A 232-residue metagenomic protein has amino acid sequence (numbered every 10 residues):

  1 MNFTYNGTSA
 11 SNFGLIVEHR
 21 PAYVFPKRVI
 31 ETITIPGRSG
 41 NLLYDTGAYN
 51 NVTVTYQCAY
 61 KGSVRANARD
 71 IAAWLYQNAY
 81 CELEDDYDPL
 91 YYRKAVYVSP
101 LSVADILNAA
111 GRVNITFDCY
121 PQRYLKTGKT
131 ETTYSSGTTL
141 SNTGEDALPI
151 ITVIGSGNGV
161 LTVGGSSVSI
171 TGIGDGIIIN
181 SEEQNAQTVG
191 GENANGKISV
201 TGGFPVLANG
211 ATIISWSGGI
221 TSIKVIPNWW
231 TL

Functional and structural regions predicted by a protein language model:
M1, L75-Y80, V153-N158: A short, compositionally biased
M1-T53, P89-V103: Solvent-exposed edge beta-strands and adjacent loop segments that serve as assembly or binding interfaces
N2-Y5, D118-Y120, V206: Mixed-charge, glycine-accented linear interaction segment located at domain edges/termini
T4, A59-P100: Short, acidic/charged, Gly/Pro-enriched secondary-structure junctions
I33-S63, A109-R123, T212: Oligomerization/assembly interface segments of phage tail-like spikes and tubes
A48-N50, L75-Q77, L107-G111, T143-E145 (+2 more regions): Solvent-exposed loop and beta-edge segments used for protein-protein assembly and interaction
E82-Y124: Short beta-strand and beta-hairpin "edge-sheet" elements
Y124-L232: Intrinsically disordered, low-complexity segments enriched in serine, threonine, and glycine
